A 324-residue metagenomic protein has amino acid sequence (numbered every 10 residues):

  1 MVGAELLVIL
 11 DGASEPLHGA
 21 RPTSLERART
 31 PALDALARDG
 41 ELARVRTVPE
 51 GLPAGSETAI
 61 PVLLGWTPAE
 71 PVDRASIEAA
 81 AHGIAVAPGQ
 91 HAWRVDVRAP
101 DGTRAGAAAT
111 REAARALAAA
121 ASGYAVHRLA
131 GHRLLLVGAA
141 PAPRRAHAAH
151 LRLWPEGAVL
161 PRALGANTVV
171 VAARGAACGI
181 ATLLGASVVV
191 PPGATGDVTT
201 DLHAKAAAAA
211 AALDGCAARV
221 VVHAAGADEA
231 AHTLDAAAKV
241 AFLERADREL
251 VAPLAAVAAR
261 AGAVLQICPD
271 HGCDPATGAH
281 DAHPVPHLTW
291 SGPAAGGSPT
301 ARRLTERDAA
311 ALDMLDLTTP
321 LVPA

Functional and structural regions predicted by a protein language model:
M1-A324: Feature captures the catalytic ectodomains and active-site-proximal regions of enzymes that hydrolyze or transfer
